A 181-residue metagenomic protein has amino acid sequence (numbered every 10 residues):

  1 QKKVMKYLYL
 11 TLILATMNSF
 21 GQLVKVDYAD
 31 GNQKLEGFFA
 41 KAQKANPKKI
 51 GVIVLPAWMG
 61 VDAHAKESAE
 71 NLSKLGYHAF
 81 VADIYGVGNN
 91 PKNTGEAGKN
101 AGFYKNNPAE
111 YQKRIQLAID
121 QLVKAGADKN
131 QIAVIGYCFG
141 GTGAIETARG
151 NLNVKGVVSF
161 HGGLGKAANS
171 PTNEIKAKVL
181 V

Functional and structural regions predicted by a protein language model:
Q1-V4: Short, Lys/Arg-enriched N-terminal segments with co-localized hydrophobic residues within the first ~10-30 amino acids
Y7-M17: Sec-dependent N-terminal signal peptides
F20-Q22: Boundary of Sec targeting at the N-terminus
K25-A125: Serine-hydrolase catalytic machinery in alpha/beta-hydrolase-like enzymes
I115-K176: Primarily recognizes the serine-hydrolase "nucleophile elbow" in alpha/beta-hydrolase and SGNH/GDSL folds
L180-V181: Short beta-strand/loop motif that positions the catalytic acidic residue of the alpha/beta-hydrolase fold
